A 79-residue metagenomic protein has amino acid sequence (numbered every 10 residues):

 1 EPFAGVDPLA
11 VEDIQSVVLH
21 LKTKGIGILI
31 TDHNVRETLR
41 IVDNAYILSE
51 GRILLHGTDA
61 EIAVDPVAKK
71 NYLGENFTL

Functional and structural regions predicted by a protein language model:
E1-P2: Walker B catalytic motif
D7: ABC-family nucleotide-binding domains
V11-K24: Helical segment within the ABC ATPase nucleotide-binding domain
D32-H33: H-loop/switch region of ABC-family ATPase nucleotide-binding domains
R40-I47: Conserved catalytic segment of ABC-fold P-loop ATPases
H56-G57: ABC ATPase "signature
L73-L79: ABC ATPase nucleotide-binding domains
